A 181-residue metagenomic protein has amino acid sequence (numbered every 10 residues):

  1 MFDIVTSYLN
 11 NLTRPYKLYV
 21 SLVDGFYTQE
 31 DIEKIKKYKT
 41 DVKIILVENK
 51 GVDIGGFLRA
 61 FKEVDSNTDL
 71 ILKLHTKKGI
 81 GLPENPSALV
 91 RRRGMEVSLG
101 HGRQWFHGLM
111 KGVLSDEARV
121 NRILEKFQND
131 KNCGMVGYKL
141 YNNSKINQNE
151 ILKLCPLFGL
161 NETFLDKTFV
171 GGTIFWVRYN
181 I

Functional and structural regions predicted by a protein language model:
M1-I181: ER/Golgi luminal nucleotide-sugar-dependent glycosyltransferases, focusing on the catalytic module
